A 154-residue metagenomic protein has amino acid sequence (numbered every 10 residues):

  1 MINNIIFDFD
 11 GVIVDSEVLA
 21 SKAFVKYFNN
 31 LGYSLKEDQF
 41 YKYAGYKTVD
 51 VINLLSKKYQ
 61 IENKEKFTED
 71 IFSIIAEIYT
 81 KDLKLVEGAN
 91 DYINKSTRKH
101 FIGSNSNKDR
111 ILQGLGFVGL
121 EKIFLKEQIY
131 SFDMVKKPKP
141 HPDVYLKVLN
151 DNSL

Functional and structural regions predicted by a protein language model:
M1-F40, K58: Active-site neighborhood of HAD-like aspartate-dependent phosphohydrolases
L19, Y46-K47, I71, K84-G88 (+2 more regions): Short beta->alpha linker loops
A23, V51, G88, R110-Q113 (+1 more regions): Phosphate- and divalent-cation-binding pockets in alpha/beta enzyme and binding domains that engage nucleotide-derived
Y27-F28, K47-I61, G114-F117: Helix-loop "lid/cap" segments that line or gate small-molecule binding pockets
S34, L54-D91: Metal-dependent phosphoesterase signature
K57-N63, N94-H100, S153-L154: Short glycine/proline-enriched coil/turn segments at helix->beta-strand junctions
E77-I102, K108, L112, P142: Short, acidic loop-to-helix structural element flanking the phosphoryl-transfer center in phosphate-processing enzymes
K108-L154: Substrate-recognition "cap/lid" segment bordering the active-site pocket of phosphatases
